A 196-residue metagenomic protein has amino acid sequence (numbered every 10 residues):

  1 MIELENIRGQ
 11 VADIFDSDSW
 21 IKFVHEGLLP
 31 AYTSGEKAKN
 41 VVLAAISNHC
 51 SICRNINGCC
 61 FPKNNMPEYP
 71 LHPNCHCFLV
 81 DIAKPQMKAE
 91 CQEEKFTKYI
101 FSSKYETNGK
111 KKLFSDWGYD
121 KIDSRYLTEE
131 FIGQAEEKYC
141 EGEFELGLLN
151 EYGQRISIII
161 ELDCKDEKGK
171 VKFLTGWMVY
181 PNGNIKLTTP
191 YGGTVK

Functional and structural regions predicted by a protein language model:
M1-N74, V80-R125, E129-I132, E136: Domain-core detector
E68-C75, P181-L187: Short glycine/proline-enriched turn or capping motifs at secondary-structure junctions
A83-K196: Ribonuclease/tRNase effector modules and their secretory precursors
